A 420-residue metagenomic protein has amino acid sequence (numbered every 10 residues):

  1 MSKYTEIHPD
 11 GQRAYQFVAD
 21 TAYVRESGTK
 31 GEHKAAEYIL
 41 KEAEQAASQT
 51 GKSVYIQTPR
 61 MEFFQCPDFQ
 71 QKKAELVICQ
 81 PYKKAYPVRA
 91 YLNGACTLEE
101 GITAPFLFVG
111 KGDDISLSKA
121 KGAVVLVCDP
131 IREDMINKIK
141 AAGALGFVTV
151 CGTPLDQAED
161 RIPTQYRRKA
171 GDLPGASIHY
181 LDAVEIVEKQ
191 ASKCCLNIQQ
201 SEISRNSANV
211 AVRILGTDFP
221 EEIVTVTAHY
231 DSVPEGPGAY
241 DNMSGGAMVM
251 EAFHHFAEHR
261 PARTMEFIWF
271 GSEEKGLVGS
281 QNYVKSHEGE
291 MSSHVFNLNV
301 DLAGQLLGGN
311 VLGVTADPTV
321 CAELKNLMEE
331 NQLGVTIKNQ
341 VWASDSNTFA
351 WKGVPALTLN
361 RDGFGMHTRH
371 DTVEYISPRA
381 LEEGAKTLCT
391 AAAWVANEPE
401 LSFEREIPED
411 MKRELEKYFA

Functional and structural regions predicted by a protein language model:
S2, H8-Q12, Q16-K121: Noncatalytic luminal/extracellular "stalk/propeptide" segments of secretory-pathway proteins
S2-H8, A22-G31, T97, V125-P130 (+6 more regions): Second-shell loop/turn segments in exported
H8-K30, L40-T50, L117, V124-P130 (+4 more regions): Catalytic-core environment of secreted peptidases
R13-Q16, D20, K34, Y38-E42 (+11 more regions): Extracytoplasmic/secreted proteins, especially bacterial periplasmic and envelope-associated proteins
K84-P174, V335: Extracellular/luminal Protease-associated
R89-D114, I162-A239, E251-H255, A262-T264: Soluble metallo-hydrolase cores and metallopeptidase-like ectodomains found primarily in the secretory/periplasmic
P234, F270-F364, R369: Metal-dependent peptidase/peptidase-like ectodomains
H254, G365-A420: His/Asp/Glu-rich mid-to-C-terminal helical/loop segments that flank catalytic regions of hydrolases
